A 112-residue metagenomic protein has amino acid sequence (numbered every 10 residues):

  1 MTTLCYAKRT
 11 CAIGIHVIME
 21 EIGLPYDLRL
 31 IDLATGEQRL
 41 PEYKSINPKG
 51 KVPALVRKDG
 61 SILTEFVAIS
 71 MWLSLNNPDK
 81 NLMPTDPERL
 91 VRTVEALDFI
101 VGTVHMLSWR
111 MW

Functional and structural regions predicted by a protein language model:
M1-W112: GST-like domain detector, emphasizing the conserved glutathione-binding G-site in the N-terminal thioredoxin-like
